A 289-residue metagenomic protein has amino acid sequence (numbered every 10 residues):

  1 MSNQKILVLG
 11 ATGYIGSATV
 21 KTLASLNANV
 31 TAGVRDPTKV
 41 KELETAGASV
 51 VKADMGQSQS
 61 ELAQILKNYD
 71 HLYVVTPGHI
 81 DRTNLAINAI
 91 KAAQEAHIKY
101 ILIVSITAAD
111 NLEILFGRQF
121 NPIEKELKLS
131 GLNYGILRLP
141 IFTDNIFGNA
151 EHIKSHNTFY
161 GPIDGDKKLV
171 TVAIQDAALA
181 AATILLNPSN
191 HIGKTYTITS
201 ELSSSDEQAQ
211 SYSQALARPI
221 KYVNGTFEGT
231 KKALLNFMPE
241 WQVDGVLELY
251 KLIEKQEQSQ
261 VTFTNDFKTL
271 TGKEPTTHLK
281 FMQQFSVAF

Functional and structural regions predicted by a protein language model:
M1-Q4, V287-F289: Basic/polar N-terminal segments that are highly enriched at the extreme N-terminus, encompassing both cleavable
S2-T31, R35-E42, Q57-Q59, K67 (+7 more regions): Oxidoreductase cofactor-interface core, primarily capturing Rossmann-like NAD(P)-dependent enzymes
E44-Q57: Rossmann-fold cofactor-recognition segment
L62: Acidic, amphipathic alpha-helical patches
L66, D70, S286-F289: Compositionally biased, low-complexity linear motifs
E228-F289: A hydrophobic C-terminal alpha-helical subdomain
